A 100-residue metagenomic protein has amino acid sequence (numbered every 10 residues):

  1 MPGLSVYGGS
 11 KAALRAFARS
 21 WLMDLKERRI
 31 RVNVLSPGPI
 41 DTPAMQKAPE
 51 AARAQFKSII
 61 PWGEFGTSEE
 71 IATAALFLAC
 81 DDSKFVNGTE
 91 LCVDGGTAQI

Functional and structural regions predicted by a protein language model:
M1-L4, K26: Active-site "substrate specificity/gating" loop of NAD(P)-dependent dehydrogenases, especially the short-chain
S10, A18: Active-site helix of classical SDR
R15, V32, S36-K47: Short, flexible catalytic-loop segment of classical short-chain dehydrogenase/reductase
M23-E27, K84: Alpha-helical segment proximal to the catalytic Tyr-Lys
Q46-I60: A short C-terminal helix-loop "cap" of Rossmann-like NAD(P)-dependent dehydrogenase/epimerase domains
I60-I71: A conserved structural motif in NAD(P)-dependent oxidoreductases
I71-A72, L78: Non-catalytic, hydrophobic alpha-helical segments
L76, N87-I100: Short C-terminal tail/terminal secondary-structure segment of NAD(P)H-dependent dehydrogenase/reductase domains
